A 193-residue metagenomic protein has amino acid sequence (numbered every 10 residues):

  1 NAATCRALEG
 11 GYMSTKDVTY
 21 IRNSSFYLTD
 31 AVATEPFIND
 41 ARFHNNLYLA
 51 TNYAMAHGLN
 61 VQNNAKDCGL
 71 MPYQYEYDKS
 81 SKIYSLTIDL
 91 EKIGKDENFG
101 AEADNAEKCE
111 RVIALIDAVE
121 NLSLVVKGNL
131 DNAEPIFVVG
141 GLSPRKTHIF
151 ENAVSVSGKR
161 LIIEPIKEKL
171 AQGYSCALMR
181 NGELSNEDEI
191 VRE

Functional and structural regions predicted by a protein language model:
A2-E193: Basic polyanion-binding and macromolecular-assembly surfaces
